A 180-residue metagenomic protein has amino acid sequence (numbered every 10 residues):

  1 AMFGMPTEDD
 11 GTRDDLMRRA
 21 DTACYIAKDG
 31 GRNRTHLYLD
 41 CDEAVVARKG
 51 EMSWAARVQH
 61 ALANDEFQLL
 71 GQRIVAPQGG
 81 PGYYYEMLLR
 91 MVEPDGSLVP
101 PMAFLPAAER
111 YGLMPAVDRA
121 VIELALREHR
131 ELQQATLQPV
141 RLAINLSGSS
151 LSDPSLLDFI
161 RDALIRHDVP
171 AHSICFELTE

Functional and structural regions predicted by a protein language model:
A1-T7, D162: GGDEF/GGEEF active-site signature
M2-G4, L39, V75-A76, M91: Residue-level signal for short segments within beta-strands and strand-turn junctions of well-structured beta-sheet
P6-T7, T12-D14, R19-T22, I26-Q68 (+2 more regions): C-di-GMP signaling machinery
E8-G11, K28, S97, Q133-V140 (+1 more regions): Catalytic core regions of nucleotide second-messenger enzymes
T35, A76, P81-E86, L113-E180: Catalytic core of bacterial c-di-GMP phosphodiesterases, primarily the EAL and HD-GYP domains, capturing alpha-helical
K49-A107, N145, E177: Active-site core of bacterial EAL-family cyclic-dinucleotide phosphodiesterase domains
